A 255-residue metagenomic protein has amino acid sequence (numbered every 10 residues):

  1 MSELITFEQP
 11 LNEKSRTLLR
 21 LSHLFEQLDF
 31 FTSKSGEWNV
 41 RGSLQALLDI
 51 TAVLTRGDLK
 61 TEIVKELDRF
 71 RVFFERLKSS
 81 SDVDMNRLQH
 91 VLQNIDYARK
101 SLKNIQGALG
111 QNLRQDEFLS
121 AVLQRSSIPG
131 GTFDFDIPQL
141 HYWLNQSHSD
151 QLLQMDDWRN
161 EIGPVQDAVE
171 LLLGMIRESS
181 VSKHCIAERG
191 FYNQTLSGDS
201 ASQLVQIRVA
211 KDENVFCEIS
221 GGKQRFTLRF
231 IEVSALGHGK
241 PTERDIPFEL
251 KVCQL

Functional and structural regions predicted by a protein language model:
M1-P10, L250-L255: Short, extreme N-terminal leader segments that mark the start of a protein/domain
L4-K65: N-terminal ordered "arm"
F7, G36, S81-D84, L88 (+3 more regions): Alpha-helical rod/repeat scaffolding segments in eukaryotic adaptors/tethers and long-chain four-helix cytokines
P10-K14, C185-F191, V209-D212: A broad, low-specificity signal for short, low-complexity segments enriched in glycine/proline and polar/charged
E13-R16, R20-H23, Q27, G42-Q45 (+8 more regions): Charged, amphipathic alpha-helical oligomerization/scaffolding segments
T55-F118: Hydrophobic/aromatic-rich structural module bridging two neighboring secondary-structure elements via a short loop
A98-Q203: Charged, well-structured binding/catalytic surfaces in domain cores that contact anionic ligands
Q203-L255: Extended, charged low-complexity segments that frequently continue into or abut oligomerization scaffolds
